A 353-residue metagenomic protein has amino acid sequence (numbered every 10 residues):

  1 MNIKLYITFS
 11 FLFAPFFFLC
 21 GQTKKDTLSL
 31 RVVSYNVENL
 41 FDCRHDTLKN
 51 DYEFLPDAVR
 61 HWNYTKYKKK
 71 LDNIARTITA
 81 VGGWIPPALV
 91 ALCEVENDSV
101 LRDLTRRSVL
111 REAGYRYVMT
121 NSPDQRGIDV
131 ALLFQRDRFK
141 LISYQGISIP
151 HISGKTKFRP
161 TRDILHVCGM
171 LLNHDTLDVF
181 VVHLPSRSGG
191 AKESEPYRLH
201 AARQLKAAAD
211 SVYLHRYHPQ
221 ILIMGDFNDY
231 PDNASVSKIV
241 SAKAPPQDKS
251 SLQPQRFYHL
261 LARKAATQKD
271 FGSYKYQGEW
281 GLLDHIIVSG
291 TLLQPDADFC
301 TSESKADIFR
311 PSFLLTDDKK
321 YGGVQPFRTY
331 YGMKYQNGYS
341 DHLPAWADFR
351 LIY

Functional and structural regions predicted by a protein language model:
M1-T27: Bacterial Sec-dependent N-terminal signal peptides
C20-G114, V118-V130, K319-G323, R350-Y353: N-terminal, active-site-proximal structural segment of metallo-dependent hydrolase catalytic domains
K24, A207, S211-I221, D229-Y353: Metal-dependent phosphoester-hydrolase catalytic domains
V37, V95-L184: Structured beta-strand-rich core segments of catalytic domains in phosphoester-bond hydrolases
E38, E96, P185, F227-Y230 (+2 more regions): Catalytic metal-binding/acid-base residues of hydrolase active sites
C43, S99-R102, R126-D129, S188-A191 (+2 more regions): Extracytoplasmic/secreted cell-surface and envelope-processing proteins
L48-D51, F180-S194: Active-site His/acidic residue clusters
P56-T65, P86-L92, M119-T120, S153-K155 (+4 more regions): Second-shell loop/turn segments in exported
